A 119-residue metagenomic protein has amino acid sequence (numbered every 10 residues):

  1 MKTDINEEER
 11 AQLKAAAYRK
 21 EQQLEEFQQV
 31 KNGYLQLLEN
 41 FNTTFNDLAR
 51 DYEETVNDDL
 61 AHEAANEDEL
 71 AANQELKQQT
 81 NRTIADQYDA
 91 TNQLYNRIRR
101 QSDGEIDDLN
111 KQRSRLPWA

Functional and structural regions predicted by a protein language model:
M1-A119: Charge-rich amphipathic alpha-helical interaction elements
